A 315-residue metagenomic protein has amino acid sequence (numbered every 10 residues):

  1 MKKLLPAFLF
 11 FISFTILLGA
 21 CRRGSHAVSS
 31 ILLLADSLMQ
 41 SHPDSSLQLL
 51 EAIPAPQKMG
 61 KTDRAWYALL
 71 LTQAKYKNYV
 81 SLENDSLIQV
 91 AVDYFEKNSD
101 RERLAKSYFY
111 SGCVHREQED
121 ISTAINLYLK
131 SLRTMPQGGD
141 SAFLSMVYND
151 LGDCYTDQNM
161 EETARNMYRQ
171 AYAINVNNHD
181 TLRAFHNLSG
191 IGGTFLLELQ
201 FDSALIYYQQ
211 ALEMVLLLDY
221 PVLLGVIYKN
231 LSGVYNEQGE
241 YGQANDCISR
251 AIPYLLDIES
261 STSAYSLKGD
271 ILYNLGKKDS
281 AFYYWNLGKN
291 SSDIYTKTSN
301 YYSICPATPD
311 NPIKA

Functional and structural regions predicted by a protein language model:
M1-F8: Bacterial N-terminal signal peptides that target proteins for export
F10, I16-A315: A "functional boundary" signal
